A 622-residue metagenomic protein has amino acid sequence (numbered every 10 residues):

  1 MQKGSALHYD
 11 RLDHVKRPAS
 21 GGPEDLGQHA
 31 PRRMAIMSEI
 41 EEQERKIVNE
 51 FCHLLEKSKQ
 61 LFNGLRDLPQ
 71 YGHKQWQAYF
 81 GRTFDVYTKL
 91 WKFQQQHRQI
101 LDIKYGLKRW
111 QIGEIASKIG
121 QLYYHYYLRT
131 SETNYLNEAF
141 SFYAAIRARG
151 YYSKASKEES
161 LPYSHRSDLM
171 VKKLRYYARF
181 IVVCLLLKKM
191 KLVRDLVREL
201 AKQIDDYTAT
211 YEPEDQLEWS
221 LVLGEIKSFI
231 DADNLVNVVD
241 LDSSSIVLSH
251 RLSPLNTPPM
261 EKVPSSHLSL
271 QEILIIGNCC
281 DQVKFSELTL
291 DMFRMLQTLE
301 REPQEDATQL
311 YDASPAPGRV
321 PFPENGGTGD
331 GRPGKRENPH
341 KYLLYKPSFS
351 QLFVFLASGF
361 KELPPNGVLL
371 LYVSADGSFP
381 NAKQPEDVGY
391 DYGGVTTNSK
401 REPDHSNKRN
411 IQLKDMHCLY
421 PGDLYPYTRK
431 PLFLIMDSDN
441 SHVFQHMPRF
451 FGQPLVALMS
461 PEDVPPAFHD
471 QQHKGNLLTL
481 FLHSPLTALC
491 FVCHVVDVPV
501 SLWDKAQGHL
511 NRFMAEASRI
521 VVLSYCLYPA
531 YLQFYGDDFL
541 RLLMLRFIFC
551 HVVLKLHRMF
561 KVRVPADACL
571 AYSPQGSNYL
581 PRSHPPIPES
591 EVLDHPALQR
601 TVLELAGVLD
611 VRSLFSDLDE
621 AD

Functional and structural regions predicted by a protein language model:
Q2-K89, F93-Q99: N-terminal alpha-helical scaffolding segments that mark the starts of alpha-solenoid/helical-repeat architectures
G4, A35-I47, L68-Q77, F93-E114 (+3 more regions): Acidic, Ser/Thr-rich low-complexity linear motifs
L65-P69, G120, H125-S131, I181 (+1 more regions): Short coil/turn linking the two alpha-helices of tandem helical-hairpin repeats
E138-L274, N278, P448, G508 (+2 more regions): Cytosolic small-GTPase signaling regions in large eukaryotic proteins
M292-L369, S406, Q412-L419: Functional beta-strand-loop-alpha-helix junction segments that form "active/interaction loops" within catalytic
D376-T428, P461: A short, glycine/acidic-enriched catalytic loop
F433, D437-K561, A566-D567: Active-site-proximal C-terminal subdomain of hydrolase catalytic domains
